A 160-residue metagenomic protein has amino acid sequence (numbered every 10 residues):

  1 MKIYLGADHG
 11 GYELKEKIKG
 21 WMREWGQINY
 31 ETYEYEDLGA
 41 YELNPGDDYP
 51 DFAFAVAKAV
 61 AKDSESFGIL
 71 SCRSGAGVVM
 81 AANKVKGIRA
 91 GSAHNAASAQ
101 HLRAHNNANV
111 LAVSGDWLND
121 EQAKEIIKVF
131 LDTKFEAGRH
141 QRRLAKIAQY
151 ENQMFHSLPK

Functional and structural regions predicted by a protein language model:
M1-Y33: Small-residue-rich anion-binding loops in enzyme active sites
Y4-E13, K17, A96-K160: C-terminal binding/interaction regions
G6, L38-A40, A93: Conserved beta-strand termini and adjacent loop/short-helix elements that scaffold enzyme active sites in alpha/beta
A7, P45, S71, G91 (+1 more regions): Glycine- and other small-residue-rich loops at beta-strand/loop junctions that grip anionic moieties
K17-W25, A81-V85, V129: Alpha-helical structural signal in soluble globular domains
Y30-P45: A short beta-strand-loop structural module common to alpha/beta enzyme folds
Y41-L43, R73-A76, K84, A96-S98 (+1 more regions): Acidic, glycine-rich active-site loops and adjacent beta-strand->loop/helix elements that engage anionic groups
F52-A93: Helix-adjacent hinge/juxtasegments
